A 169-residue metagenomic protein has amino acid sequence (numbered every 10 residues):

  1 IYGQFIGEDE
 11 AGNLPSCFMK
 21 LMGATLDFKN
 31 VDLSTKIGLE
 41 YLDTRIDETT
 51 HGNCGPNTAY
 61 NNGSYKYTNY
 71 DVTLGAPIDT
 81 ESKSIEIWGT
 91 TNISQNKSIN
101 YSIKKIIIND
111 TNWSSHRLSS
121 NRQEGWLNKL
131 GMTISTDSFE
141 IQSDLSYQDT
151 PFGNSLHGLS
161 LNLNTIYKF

Functional and structural regions predicted by a protein language model:
I1-F169: Exposed, low-structure sequence patches enriched in small/polar residues
